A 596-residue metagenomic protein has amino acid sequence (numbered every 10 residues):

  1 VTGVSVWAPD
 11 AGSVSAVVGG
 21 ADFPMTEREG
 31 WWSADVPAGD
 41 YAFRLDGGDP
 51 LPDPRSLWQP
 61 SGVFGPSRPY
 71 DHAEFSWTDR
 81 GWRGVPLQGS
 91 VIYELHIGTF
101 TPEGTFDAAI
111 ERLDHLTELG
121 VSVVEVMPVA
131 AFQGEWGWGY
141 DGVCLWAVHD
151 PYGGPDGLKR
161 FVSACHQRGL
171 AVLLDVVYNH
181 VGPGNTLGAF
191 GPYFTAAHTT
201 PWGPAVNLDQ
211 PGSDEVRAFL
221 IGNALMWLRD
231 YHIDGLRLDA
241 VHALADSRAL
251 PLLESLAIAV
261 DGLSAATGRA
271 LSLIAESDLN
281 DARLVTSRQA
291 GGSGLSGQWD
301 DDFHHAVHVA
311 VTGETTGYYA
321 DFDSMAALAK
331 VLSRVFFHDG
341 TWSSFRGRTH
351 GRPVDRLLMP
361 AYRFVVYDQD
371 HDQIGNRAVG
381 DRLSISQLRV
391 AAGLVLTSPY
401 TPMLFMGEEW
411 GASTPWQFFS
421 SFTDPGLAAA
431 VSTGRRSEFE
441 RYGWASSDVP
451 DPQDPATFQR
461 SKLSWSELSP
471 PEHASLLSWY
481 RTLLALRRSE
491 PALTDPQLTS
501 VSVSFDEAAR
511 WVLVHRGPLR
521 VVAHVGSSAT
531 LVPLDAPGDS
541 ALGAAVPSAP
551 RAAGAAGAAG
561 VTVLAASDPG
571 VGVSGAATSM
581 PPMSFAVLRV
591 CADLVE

Functional and structural regions predicted by a protein language model:
V1-G3, D22-E94, T99-G104, H115 (+1 more regions): The feature marks proteins involved in alpha-glucan
V6, F43, L95, L116 (+11 more regions): Conserved, mostly hydrophobic/aromatic
W7-V14, A38, G526-S528, G538: Short proline/glycine-enriched turn/loop motifs at strand-loop junctions of beta-rich domains
A38-Y41, S574-E596: C-terminal beta-strand-rich structural cap/linker in extracellular carbohydrate-active enzymes
L45-R80, R168, T186-T195, T199-P201 (+3 more regions): Core domains of carbohydrate- and sulfate-ester-processing enzymes
V63, L253, A257-W444: Conserved alpha/beta catalytic core and glycan-binding cleft of carbohydrate-active enzymes
R80-L87, H96-A266, S272, L284: Substrate-binding/active-site clefts of carbohydrate-active enzymes
V331-R352, L404-F419, T433, R441-L519: Glycan-recognition and catalytic regions of carbohydrate-active enzymes
